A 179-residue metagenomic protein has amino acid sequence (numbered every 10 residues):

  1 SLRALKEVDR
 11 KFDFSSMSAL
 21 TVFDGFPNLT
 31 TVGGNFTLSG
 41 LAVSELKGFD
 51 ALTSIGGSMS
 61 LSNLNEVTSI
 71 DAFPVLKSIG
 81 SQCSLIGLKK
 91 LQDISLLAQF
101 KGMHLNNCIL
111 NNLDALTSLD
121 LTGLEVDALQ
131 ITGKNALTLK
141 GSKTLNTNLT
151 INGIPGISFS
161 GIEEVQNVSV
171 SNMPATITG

Functional and structural regions predicted by a protein language model:
S1-T21, G25, G33-S44, G48 (+7 more regions): Concave beta-strand-loop units of leucine-rich repeat
